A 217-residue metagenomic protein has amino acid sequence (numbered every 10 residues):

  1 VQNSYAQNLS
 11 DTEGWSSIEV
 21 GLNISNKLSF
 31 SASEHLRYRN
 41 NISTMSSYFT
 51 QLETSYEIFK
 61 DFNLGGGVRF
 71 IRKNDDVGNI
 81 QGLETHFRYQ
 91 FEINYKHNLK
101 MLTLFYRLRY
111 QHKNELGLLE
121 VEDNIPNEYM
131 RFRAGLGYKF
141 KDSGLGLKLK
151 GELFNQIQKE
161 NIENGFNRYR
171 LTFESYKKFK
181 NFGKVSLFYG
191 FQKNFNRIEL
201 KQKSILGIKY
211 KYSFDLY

Functional and structural regions predicted by a protein language model:
V1-T12, F214-L216: Bacterial Sec-dependent N-terminal signal peptides
Q7-G67, I71-N74: Start-of-domain marker
T12-G14, S46-Y48, T85-Y89, N124-M130 (+2 more regions): Residues that define the transmembrane beta-barrel architecture of outer-membrane proteins
I18-L22, L52-Y56, F91-Y95, Y110 (+3 more regions): Residues on the lipid-exposed face of transmembrane beta-strands in outer-membrane beta-barrel proteins
N26-A32, D61-G66, K100-L104, D142-L147 (+2 more regions): Repeated loop/turn-to-beta-strand initiation elements of outer-membrane beta-barrel proteins
E34-N40, V68-N74, H97-L99, Y110-N114 (+3 more regions): Transmembrane beta-strands of outer-membrane beta-barrel pores
T103, R107-K184, G190-Q192: Outer-membrane beta-barrel transmembrane domain signature
E174-Y217: Long hydrophobic alpha-helical segments typical of transmembrane helices together with their membrane-interfacial
